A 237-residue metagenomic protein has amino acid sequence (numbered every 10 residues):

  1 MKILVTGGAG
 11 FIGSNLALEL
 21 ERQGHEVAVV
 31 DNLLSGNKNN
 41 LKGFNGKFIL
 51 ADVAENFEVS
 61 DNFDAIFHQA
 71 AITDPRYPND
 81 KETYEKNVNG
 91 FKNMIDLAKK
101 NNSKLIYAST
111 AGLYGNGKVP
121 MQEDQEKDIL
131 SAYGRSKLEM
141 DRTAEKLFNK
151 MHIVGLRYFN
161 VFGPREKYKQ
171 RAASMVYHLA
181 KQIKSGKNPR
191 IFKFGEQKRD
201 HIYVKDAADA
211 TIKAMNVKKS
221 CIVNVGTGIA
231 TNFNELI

Functional and structural regions predicted by a protein language model:
M1-F159: N-terminal Rossmann-like NAD(P)+-binding domain of SDR-like oxidoreductases, especially those catalyzing
K2, N188, S220-I222: Residue-level preference for the first positions of well-ordered beta-strands
T6, T110, S136, K198 (+3 more regions): Ser/Thr-centric signal marking residues that sit in or immediately flank functional binding/regulatory motifs
A9, L33, G195-E196, I229: Structured beta->alpha junctions
Y107, R190-K193, V223-N224: Short, hydrophobic secondary-structure boundary micro-motifs
A132, R142-R199, V204-M215, A230: NAD(P)-dependent short-chain dehydrogenase/reductase
N216-I237: Mid/C-terminal beta-alpha module of Rossmann-like enzyme folds, strongest in SDR-family dehydrogenases/epimerases
